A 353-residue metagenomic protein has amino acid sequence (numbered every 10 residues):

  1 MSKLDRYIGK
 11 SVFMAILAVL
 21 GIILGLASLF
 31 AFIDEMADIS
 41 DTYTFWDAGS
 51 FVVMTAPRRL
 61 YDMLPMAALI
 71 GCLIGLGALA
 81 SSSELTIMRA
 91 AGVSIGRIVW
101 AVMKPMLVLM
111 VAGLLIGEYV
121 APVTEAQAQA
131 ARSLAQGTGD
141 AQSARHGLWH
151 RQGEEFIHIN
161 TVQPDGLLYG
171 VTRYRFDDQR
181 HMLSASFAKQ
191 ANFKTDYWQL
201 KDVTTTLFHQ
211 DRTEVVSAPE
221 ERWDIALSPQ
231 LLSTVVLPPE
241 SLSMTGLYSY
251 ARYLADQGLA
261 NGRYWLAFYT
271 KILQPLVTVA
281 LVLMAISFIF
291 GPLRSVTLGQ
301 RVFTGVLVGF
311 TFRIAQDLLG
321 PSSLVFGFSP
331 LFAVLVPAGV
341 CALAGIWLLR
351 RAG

Functional and structural regions predicted by a protein language model:
M1-R151, V215, P229-G353: Transmembrane alpha-helices
T138-F208: USP/UBP deubiquitinase core
L168, M182-L183, R212, A218-E220 (+1 more regions): A broad structural signal for short, well-ordered beta-strand segments within beta-sheet-rich domains
Q190, T205-R222: Membrane-interface helix/helix-cap signal primarily in integral membrane proteins
D224-A226: A membrane-cytosol interface segment of integral membrane proteins
